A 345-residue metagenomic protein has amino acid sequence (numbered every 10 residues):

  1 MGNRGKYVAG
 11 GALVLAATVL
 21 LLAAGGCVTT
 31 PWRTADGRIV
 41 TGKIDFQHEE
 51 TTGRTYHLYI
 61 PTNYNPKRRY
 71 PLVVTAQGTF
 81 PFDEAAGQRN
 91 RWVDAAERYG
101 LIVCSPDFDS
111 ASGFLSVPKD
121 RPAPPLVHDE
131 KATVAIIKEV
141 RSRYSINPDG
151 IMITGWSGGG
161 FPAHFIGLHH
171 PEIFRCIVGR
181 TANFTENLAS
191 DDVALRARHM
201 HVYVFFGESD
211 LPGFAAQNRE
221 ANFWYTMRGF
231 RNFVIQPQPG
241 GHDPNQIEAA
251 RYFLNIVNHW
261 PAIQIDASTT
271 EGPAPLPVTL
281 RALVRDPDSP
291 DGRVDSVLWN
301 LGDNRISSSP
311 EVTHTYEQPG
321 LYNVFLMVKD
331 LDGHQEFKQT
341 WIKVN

Functional and structural regions predicted by a protein language model:
A12-A23: Bacterial N-terminal signal peptides
L21-P71, D129, T154, G158-F161 (+4 more regions): A domain-start/cap signature at the N-terminus of enzymes
E49-H57, R68-I146: Serine-hydrolase catalytic machinery in alpha/beta-hydrolase-like enzymes
R68-L72, R98-V103, N147-G150, P171-C176 (+2 more regions): Loop/turn elements at helix/coil->beta-strand transitions in domains of secreted/extracellular proteins
T75-F80, R141-Y144, W156, A163 (+4 more regions): Cell-envelope and extracellular/periplasmic
S142-R143, D149-R196: Primarily recognizes the serine-hydrolase "nucleophile elbow" in alpha/beta-hydrolase and SGNH/GDSL folds
C176, T181-L254: The feature captures the conserved acid-bearing segment of alpha/beta-hydrolase catalytic domains
L254-N345: Extracellular/lumenal mature domains of secreted and surface-exposed proteins
